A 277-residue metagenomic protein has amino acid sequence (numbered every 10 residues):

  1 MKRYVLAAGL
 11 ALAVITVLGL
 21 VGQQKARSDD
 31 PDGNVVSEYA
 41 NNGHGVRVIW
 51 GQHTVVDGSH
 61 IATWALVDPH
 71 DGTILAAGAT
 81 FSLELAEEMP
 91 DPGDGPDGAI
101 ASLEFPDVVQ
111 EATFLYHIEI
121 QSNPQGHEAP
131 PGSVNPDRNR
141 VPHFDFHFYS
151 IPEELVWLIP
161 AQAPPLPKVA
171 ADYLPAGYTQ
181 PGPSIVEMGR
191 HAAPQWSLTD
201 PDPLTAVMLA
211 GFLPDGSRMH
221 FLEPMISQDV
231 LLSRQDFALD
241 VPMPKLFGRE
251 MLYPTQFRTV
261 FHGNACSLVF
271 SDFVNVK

Functional and structural regions predicted by a protein language model:
R3, A7-G33: Bacterial Sec-dependent N-terminal signal peptides
A26-K277: Metal-centered catalytic cores of metalloenzymes
